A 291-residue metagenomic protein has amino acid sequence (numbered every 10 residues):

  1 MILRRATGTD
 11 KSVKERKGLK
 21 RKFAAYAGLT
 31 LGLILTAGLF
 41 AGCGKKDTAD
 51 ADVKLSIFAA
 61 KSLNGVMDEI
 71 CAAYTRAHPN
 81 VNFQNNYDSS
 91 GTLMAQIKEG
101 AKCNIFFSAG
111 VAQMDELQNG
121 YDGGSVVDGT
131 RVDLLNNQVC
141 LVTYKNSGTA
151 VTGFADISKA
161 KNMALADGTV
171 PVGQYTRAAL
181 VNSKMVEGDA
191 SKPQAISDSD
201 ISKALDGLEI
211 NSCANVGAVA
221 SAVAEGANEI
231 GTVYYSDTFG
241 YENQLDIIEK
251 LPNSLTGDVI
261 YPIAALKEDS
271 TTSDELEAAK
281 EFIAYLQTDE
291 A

Functional and structural regions predicted by a protein language model:
R4-G18: Short, Lys/Arg-enriched N-terminal segments with co-localized hydrophobic residues within the first ~10-30 amino acids
R16-L29: Bacterial N-terminal signal peptides that target proteins for export
T30-G38: Bacterial N-terminal signal peptides
F40-G42: C-terminal motif of bacterial Sec signal peptides marking the signal peptidase cleavage site
G44-A77, N82, G91, V111 (+3 more regions): Exported/periplasmic ABC-transporter solute-binding proteins
S90-G124, T238-Y241: Pocket-flanking alpha-helical
G129-T130: Surface-exposed patches in mature extracellular/periplasmic domains of secreted proteins
